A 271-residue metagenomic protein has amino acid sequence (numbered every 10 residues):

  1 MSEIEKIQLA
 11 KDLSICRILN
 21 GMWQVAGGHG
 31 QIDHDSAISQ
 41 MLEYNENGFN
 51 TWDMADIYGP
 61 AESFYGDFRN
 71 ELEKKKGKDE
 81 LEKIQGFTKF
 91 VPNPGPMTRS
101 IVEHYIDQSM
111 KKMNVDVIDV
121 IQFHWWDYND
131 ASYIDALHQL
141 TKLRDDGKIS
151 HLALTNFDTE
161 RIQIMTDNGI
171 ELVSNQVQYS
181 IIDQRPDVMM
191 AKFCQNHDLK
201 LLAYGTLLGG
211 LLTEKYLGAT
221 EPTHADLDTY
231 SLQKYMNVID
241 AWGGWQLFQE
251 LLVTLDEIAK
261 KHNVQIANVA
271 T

Functional and structural regions predicted by a protein language model:
M1-I84: N-terminal binding-site loop/beta-alpha segment at the start of enzyme catalytic domains that lines or forms
Q8, I15-L19, N50-T51, K83-K89 (+4 more regions): Structural preference for beta-strand elements that scaffold enzyme active sites
W23-D35, F90-S100, W126-N129: Active-site mouth loops of central-metabolism enzymes
Q31-Y44, M97-N114, D158-Q163: Short, acidic/polar
A37, M41, Y65, V102 (+3 more regions): Aromatic/hydrophobic pocket-lining residues that form the small-molecule binding cavity in soluble enzyme cores
E43, N47, K112-M113, G147 (+1 more regions): Structural motif
M110-S132: Active-site groove signature of glycoside hydrolases
W126-T271: Beta/alpha (TIM)-barrel catalytic core signal, keyed to glycine-rich beta->alpha loops juxtaposed to Asp/Glu that bind
